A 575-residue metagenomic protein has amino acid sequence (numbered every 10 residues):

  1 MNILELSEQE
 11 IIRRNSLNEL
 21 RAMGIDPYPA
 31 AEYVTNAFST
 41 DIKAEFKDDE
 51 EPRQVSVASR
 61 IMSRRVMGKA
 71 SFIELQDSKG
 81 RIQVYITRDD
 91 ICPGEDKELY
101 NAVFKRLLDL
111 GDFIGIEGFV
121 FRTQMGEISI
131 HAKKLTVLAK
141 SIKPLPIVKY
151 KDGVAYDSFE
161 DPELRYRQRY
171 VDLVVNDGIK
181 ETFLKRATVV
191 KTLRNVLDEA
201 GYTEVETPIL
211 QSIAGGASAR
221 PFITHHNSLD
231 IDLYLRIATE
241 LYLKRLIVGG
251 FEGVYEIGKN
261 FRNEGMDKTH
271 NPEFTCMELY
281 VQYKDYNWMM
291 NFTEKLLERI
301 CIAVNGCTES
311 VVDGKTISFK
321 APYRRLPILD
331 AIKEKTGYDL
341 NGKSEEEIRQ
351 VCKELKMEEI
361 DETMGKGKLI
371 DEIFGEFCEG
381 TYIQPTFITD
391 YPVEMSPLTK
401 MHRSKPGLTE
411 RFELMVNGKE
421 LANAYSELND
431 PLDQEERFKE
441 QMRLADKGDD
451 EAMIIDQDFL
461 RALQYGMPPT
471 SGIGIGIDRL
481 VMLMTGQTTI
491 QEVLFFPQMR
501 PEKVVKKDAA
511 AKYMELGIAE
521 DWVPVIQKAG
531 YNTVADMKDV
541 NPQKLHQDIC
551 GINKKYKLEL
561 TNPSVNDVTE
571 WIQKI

Functional and structural regions predicted by a protein language model:
M1-V505: Class II aminoacyl-tRNA synthetase catalytic cores and aaRS-like
E502-I575: Compact, charge-rich alpha-helical regulatory domains located at protein termini
